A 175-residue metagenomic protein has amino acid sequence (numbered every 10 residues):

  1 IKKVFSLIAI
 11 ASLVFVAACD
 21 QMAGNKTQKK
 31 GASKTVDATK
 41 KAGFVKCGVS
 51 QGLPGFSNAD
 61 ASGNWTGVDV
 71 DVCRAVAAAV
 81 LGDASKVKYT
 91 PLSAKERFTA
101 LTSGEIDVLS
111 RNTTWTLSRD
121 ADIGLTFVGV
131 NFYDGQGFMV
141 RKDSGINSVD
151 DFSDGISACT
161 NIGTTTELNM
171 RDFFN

Functional and structural regions predicted by a protein language model:
K2-I10: Sec-dependent signal peptide recognition, specifically the positively charged N-region followed immediately by
C19-K29: Bacterial lipoprotein signal-peptidase II cleavage site
Q28-S110: Extracytoplasmic small-molecule ligand-binding "clamshell" domains of the periplasmic binding protein/Venus flytrap
K46-G55, W65-V80, T114-W115, D134-N175: Bilobed "Venus flytrap"/periplasmic-binding protein-like clamshell domains and structurally analogous long
D60-N64, G104, I123-F127, S153 (+1 more regions): Short, glycine/charged-enriched secondary-structure capping and boundary segments
R74, A78, K86-D151: Acidic, polar ligand-binding/catalytic clefts
